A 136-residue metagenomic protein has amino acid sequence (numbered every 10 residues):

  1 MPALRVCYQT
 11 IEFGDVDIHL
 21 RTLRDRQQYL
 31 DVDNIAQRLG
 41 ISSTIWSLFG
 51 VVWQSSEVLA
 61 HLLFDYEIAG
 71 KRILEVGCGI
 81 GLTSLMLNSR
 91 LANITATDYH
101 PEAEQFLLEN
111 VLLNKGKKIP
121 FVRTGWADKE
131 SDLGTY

Functional and structural regions predicted by a protein language model:
M1-Y136: S-adenosylmethionine-dependent methyltransferases
